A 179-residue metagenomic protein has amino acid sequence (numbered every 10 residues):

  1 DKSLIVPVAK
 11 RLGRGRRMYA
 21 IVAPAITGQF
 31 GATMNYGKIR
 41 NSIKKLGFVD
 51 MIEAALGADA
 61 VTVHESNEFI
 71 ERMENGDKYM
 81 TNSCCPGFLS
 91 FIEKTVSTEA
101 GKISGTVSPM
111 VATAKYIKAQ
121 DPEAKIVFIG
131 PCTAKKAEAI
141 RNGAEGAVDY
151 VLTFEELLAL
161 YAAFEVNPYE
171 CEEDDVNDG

Functional and structural regions predicted by a protein language model:
S3-G179: Iron-sulfur-associated redox domains of electron-transfer enzymes in respiratory and anaerobic energy metabolism
